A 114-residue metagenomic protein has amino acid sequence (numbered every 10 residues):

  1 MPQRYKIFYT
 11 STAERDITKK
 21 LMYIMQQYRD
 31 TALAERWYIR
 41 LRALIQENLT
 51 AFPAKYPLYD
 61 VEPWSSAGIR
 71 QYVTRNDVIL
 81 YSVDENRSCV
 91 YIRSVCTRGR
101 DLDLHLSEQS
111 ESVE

Functional and structural regions predicted by a protein language model:
M1-R42: Arg/Lys-rich, positively charged N-terminal/basic patches that mediate binding to nucleic acids
Q3, A67, S88-Y91: Residue-level signal for beta-strand positions within conserved beta-sheet cores that form or flank
T12, R40-N48, Q71-L80: A short, hydrophobic secondary-structure junction motif
I24, Y28, F52-Y56, G99: A general structural signal marking secondary-structure boundaries and capping sites
R36, A54-P57, S112-V113: Juxtamembrane/interface motifs at transmembrane-helix termini
Q46-V73: A short, surface-exposed loop/turn module that caps and links secondary-structure elements
Y72-E114: Enriched for short, Lys/Arg-rich terminal
